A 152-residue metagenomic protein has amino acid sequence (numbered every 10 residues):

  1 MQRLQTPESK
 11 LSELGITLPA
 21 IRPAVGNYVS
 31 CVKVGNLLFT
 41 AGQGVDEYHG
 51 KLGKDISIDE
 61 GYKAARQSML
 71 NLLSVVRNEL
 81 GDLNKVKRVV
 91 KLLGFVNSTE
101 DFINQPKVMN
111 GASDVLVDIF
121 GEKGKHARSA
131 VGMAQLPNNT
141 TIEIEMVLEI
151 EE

Functional and structural regions predicted by a protein language model:
M1-E152: Short, polar/acidic, helix-capping and beta-turn segments at strand->helix junctions that line the mouths
